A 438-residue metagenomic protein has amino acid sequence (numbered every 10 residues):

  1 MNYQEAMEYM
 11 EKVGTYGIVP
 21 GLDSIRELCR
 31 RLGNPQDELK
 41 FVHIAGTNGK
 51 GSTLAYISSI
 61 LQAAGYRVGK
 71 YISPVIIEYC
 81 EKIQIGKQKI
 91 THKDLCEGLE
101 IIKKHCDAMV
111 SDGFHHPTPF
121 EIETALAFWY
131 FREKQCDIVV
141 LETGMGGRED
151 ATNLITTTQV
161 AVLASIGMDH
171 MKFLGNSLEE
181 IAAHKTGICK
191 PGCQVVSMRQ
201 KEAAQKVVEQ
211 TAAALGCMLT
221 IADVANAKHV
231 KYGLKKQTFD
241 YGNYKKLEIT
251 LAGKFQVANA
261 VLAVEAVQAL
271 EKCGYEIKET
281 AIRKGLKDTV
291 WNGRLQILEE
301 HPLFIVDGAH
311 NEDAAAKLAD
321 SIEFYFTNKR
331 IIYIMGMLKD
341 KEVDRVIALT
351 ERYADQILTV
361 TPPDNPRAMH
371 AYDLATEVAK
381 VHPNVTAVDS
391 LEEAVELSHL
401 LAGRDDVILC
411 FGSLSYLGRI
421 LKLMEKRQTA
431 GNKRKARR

Functional and structural regions predicted by a protein language model:
M1-G46, T53-Y66, K70-I72, D107-F114: Short functional linear segments
C29, N34-D37, A63-T156, E202: ATP-dependent carboxylate-amine ligase catalytic core
E38, E133, I138-L141, E149-V162 (+3 more regions): Nucleotide phosphate-binding/pyrophosphate-handling subdomain across enzymes that bind or process nucleotide phosphates
I57-Q62, F131, L270, T350 (+1 more regions): Hydrophobic alpha-helical packing residues
I72, M198-R199, T211-G233, T250-K254 (+6 more regions): Beta-strand->loop->alpha-helix junctions that form or flank phosphate-binding loops in nucleotide-handling enzymes
E123-F173, Q205-K246: Extended acidic/charged loop-beta regions that coordinate divalent cations and stabilize anionic phosphate/carboxylate
M198-T220, K235, L303-V306, E312 (+1 more regions): C-terminal helical cap/extension that packs against the catalytic core of soluble nucleotide-cofactor enzymes
P362-N365, G431-R438: Short, flexible loop segments at boundaries between secondary-structure elements
